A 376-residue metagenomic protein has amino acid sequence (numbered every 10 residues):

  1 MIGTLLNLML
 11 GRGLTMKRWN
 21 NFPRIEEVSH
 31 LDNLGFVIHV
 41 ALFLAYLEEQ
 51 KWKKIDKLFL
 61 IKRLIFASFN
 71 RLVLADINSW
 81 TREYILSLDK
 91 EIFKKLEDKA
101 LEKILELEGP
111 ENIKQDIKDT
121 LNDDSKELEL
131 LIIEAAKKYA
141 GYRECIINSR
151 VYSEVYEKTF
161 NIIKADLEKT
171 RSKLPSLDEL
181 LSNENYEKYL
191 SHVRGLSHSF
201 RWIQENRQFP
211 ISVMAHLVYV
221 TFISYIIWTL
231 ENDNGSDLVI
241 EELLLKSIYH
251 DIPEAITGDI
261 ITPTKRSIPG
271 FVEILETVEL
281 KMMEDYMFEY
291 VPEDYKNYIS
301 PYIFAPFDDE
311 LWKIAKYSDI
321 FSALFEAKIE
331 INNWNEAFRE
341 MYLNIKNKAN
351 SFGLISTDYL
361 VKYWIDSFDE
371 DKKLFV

Functional and structural regions predicted by a protein language model:
M1-V376: Alpha-helical, largely C-terminal catalytic domains that coordinate divalent metal ions via clustered Asp/Glu/His
